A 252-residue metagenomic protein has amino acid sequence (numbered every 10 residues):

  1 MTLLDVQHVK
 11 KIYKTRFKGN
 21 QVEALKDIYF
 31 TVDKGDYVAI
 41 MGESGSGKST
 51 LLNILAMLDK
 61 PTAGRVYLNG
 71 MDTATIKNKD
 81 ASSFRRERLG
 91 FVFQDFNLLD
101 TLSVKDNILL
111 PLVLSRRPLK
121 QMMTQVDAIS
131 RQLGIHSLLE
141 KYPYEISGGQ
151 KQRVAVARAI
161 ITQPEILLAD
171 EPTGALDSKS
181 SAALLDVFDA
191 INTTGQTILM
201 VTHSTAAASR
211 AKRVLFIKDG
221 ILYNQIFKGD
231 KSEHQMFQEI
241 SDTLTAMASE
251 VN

Functional and structural regions predicted by a protein language model:
M41-E43: The feature captures the beta-strand-to-loop junction immediately N-terminal to the Walker
A56: Helix-to-loop junction immediately C-terminal to a conserved catalytic motif
G64-D72: Conserved ABC transporter NBD signature motif
L102-L110: Short coil-to-helix segment of the ABC ATPase nucleotide-binding domain corresponding to the Q-loop/switch region
Y142-I146, Q150: Conserved ABC ATPase signature
I161-E165: A short, proline-enriched helix->beta-strand linker immediately N-terminal to the Walker B motif in ABC-type P-loop
L167-D170: Catalytic Walker B motif of ABC-type/P-loop ATPase nucleotide-binding domains
